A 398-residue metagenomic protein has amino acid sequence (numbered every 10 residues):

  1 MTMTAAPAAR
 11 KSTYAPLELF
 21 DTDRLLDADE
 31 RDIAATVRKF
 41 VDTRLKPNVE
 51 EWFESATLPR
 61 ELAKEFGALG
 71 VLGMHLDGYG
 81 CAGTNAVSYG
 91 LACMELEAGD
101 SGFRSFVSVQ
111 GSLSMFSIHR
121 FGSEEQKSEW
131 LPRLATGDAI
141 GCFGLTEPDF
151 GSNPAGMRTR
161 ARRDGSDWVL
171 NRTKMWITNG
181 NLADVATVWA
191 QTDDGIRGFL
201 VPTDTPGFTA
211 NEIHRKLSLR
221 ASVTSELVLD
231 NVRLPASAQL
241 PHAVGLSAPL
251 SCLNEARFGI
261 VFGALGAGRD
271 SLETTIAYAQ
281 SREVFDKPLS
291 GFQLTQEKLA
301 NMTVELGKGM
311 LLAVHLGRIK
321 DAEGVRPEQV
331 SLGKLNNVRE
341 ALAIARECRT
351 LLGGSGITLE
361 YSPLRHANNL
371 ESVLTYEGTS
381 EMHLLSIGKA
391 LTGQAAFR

Functional and structural regions predicted by a protein language model:
M1-G99, V109, F121-Q126, R133 (+4 more regions): Alpha-helical interface subdomain recognition
S105-E125, G151: N-terminal glycine-rich flavin-associated loop
G137-L145: A short, Trp-centered hydrophobic/proline-enriched beta-strand micro-motif
D149-S152, W176-N179, Q191, K216-V223: Short Gly/Pro-enriched turn/cap motifs at secondary-structure boundaries
S152-N153, W168: Hydrophobic, small-residue-rich alpha-helical packing segments that form membrane-like cores
G156, D204-R233: Flexible, small-/acidic-enriched active-site or ligand-binding loops
N171-N211: A short core secondary-structure module
S225-S251: A short, charged helix-loop
